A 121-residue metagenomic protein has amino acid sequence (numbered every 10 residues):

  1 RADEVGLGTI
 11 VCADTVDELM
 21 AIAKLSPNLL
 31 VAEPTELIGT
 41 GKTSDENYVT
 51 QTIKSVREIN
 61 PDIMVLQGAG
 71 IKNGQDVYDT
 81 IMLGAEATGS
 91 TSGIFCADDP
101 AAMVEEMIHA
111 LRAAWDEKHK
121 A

Functional and structural regions predicted by a protein language model:
R1-E4, E46, S92-A121: C-terminal helical cap(s) of enzyme catalytic domains, especially alpha/beta-barrels
R1-S55, I59-N60: Conserved anion-binding
D3, A23, R57, Y78-I81 (+2 more regions): A structural alpha-helix within SAM-dependent methyltransferase catalytic domains
L7, I63, A85: Short glycine/serine/threonine/alanine-rich loop segments
A13-S26, L66, G70-S90: Catalytic cores of alpha/beta
L19, V49-K54, V77-Y78, A101-I108: Generic structural signal for well-ordered alpha-helices, preferentially at hydrophobic/aromatic core positions
L30-K42, L83-V104: Glycine-rich phosphate-binding active-site loops on the catalytic face of alpha/beta enzymes
I53, I59, I71, I108-A110 (+1 more regions): Aromatic-rich, lipid-facing transmembrane alpha helices and their immediate juxtamembrane interface loops in integral
